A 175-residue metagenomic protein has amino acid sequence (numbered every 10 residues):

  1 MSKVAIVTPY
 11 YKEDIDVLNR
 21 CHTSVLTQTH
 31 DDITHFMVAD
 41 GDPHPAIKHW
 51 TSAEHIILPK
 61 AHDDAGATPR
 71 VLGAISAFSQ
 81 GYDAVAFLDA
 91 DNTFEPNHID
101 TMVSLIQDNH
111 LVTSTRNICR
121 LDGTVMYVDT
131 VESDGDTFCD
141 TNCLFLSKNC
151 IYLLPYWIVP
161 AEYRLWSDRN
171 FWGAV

Functional and structural regions predicted by a protein language model:
R20-D32: Short, acidic, metal-binding catalytic loop of nucleotide-sugar glycosyltransferases
D32-D42, I56-K60: Short beta-strand/loop segment that forms part of the nucleotide-sugar
K60-A77: Glycine-rich, basic loop-to-helix element that forms the pyrophosphate-binding segment of sugar-nucleotide handling
Y82-T93: Short beta-strand-to-loop acidic/aromatic patch adjacent to the donor-nucleotide binding site
N97-S114: Conserved donor-nucleotide/metal-binding helix-loop-beta segment in metal-dependent transferases, i.e., the alpha-helix
V112-M126: Short beta-strand-to-loop element that shapes/binds the nucleotide-sugar donor at the catalytic cleft/hinge
M126-F145: A recurrent flexible, glycine/aromatic-enriched loop bordering the glycosyltransferase active site that acts as
Y163-F171: Acidic donor-binding loop at a coil-to-helix junction in glycosyltransferase catalytic cores that engages
